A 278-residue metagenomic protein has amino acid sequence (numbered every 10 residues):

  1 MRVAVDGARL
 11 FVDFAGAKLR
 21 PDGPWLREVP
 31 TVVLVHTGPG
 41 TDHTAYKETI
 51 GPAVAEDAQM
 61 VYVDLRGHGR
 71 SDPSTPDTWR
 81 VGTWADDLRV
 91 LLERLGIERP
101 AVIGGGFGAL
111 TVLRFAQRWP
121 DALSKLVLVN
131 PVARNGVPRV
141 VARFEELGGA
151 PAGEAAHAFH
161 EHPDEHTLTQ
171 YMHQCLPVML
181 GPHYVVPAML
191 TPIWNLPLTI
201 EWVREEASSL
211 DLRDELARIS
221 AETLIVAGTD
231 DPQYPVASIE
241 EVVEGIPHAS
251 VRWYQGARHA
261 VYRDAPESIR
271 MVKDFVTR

Functional and structural regions predicted by a protein language model:
A8-P73: Conserved HGGG/HGGXW glycine-rich cap/lid loop of the alpha/beta-hydrolase fold
V61-F107, R270: Active-site loop/oxyanion-hole signature of alpha/beta-hydrolase fold enzymes
A109-P120, L126: Short glycine-enriched nucleophile-adjacent loop and the immediately C-terminal alpha-helix near the catalytic center
K125-A158: Flexible "cap/lid" loop of the alpha/beta hydrolase fold
H160-E206, E215: Conserved alpha/beta-hydrolase catalytic His-Asp/Glu region
I219, I225-A227: Short beta-strand/loop motif that positions the catalytic acidic residue of the alpha/beta-hydrolase fold
P232-S238: Conserved alpha/beta-hydrolase "acid-adjacent" motif
A257-I269: Catalytic histidine-centered segment of alpha/beta-hydrolase-like enzymes
